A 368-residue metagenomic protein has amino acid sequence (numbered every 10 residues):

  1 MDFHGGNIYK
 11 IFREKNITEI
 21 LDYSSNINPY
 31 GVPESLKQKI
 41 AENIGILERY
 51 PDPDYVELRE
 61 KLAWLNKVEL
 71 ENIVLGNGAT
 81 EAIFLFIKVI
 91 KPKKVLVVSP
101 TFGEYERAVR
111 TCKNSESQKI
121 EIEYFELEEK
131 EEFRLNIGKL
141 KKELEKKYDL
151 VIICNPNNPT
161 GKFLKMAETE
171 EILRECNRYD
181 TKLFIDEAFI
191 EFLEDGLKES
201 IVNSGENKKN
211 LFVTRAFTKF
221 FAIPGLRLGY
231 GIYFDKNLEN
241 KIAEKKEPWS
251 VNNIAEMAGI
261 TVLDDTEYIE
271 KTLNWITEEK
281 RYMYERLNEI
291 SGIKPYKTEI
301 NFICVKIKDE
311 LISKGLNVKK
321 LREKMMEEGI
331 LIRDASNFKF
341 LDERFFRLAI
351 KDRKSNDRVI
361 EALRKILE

Functional and structural regions predicted by a protein language model:
M1-R49: N-terminal "arm"/small-domain region of PLP-dependent enzymes with the aminotransferase-like
V32-P33, K113-E116, N210-E289, I293-Y296: PLP-dependent aminotransferase class I/II
P51, A63-L85: Short loop-beta-helix segment that forms the pyridoxal 5′-phosphate
V89-A108: Conserved PLP-anchoring active-site segment centered on the Schiff-base-forming lysine
C112, E116-Q118, R178-Y179, K208 (+1 more regions): Helix C-cap/helix->beta junction micro-motif
I120-E123, L127-L193: Active-site phosphate-binding strand-loop segment of PLP-dependent enzymes
A167, E327-E328, K339-E368: PLP-dependent enzyme catalytic core of the Aspartate aminotransferase-like
T277, I290-E328, I350: Conserved PLP-binding catalytic core of the aspartate aminotransferase-like
